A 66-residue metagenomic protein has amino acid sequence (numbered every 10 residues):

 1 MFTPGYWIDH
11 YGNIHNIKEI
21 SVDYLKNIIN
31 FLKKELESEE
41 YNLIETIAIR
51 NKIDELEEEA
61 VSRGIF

Functional and structural regions predicted by a protein language model:
M1-F31: N-terminal acidic leader/helix
V22, I29, K33-E37, T46 (+1 more regions): Heptad-repeat amphipathic alpha-helical coiled-coil interaction surface used for oligomerization/assembly
V61-F66: Short acidic DE-rich linear segments
